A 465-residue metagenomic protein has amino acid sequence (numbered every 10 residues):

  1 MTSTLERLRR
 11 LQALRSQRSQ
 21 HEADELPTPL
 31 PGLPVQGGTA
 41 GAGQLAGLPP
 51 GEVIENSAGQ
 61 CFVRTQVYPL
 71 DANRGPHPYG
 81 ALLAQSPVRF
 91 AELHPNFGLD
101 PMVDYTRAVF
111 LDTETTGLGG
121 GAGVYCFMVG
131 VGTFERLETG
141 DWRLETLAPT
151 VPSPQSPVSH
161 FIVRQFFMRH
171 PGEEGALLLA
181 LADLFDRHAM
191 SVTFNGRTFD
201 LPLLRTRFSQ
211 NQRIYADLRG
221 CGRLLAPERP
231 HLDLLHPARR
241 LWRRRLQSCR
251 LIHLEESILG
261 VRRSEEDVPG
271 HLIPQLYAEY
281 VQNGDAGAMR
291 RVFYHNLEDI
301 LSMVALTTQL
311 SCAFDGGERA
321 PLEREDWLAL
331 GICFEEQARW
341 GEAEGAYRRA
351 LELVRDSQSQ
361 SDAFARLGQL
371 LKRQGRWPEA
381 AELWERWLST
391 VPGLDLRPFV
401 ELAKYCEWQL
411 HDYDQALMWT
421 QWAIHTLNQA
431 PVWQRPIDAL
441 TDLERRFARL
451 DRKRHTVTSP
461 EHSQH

Functional and structural regions predicted by a protein language model:
M1-D104, L330: N-terminal accessory regions of nucleic-acid-interacting proteins
V124-G130, R164, M190-S191, G196-L301: Metal-dependent phosphoesterase core characteristic of DEDDh/y 3'-5' exonuclease domains
L330, R366-L367, L402, A416 (+2 more regions): Structural register within alpha-helical repeat arrays
F334, F364-L367, L371, C406-E407 (+1 more regions): Residue at a conserved register position within TPR or TPR-like alpha-solenoid repeats
Q337, Q374, Q409-L410, R454: Structural motif corresponding to the intra-repeat A-B loop/turn of tetratricopeptide repeats
